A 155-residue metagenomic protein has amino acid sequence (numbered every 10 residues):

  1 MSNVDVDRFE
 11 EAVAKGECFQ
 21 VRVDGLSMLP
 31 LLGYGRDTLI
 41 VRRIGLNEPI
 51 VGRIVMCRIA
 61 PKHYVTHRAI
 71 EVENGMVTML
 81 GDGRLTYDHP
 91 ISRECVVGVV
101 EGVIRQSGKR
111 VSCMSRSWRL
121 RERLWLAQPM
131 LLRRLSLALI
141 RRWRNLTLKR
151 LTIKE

Functional and structural regions predicted by a protein language model:
M1-E155: Extended hydrophobic leader/signal-anchor segments used for secretion and membrane insertion
